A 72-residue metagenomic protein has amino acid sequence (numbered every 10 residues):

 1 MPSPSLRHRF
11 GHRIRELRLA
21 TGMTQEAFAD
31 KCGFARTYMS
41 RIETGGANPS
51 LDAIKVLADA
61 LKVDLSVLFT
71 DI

Functional and structural regions predicted by a protein language model:
M1-R9: A detector for short, charged/polar N-terminal pre-domain segments
H8, L19-A20, N48: Short amphipathic helical patch at the helix-1/turn junction of helix-turn-helix
H12-K31, V56: Short basic helix-loop element that most often maps to the first helix and adjoining turn of HTH DNA-binding modules
I14, F28-A29, M39-I42, L68: Conserved hydrophobic/aromatic packing and binding residues within compact polymer-binding modules
G33-N48: Recognition helix of helix-turn-helix/homeodomain-like DNA-binding domains that insert into the DNA major groove
T44, V63, T70: Short, conserved catalytic or interaction motifs in soluble domains
D52-V67: DNA major-groove recognition helix of helix-turn-helix/homeodomain DNA-binding modules
